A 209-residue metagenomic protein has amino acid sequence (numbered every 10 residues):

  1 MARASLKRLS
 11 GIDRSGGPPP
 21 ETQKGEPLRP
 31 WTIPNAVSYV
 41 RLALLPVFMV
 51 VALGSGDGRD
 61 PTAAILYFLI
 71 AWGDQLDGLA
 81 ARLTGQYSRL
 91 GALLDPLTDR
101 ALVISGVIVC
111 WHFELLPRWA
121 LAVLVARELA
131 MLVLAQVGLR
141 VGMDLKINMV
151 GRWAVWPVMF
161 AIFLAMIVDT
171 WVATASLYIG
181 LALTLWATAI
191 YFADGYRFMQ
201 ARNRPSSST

Functional and structural regions predicted by a protein language model:
A2-V50, T62-L69, L97-T209: A feature for the membrane-embedded catalytic helix bundles of lipid/isoprenoid biosynthetic enzymes
V51-R59: Membrane-interface transmembrane helices that cradle and orient dolichyl/undecaprenyl
G85-R89: Juxtamembrane helix-boundary/capping and inter-helix hinge elements in multi-pass membrane proteins
